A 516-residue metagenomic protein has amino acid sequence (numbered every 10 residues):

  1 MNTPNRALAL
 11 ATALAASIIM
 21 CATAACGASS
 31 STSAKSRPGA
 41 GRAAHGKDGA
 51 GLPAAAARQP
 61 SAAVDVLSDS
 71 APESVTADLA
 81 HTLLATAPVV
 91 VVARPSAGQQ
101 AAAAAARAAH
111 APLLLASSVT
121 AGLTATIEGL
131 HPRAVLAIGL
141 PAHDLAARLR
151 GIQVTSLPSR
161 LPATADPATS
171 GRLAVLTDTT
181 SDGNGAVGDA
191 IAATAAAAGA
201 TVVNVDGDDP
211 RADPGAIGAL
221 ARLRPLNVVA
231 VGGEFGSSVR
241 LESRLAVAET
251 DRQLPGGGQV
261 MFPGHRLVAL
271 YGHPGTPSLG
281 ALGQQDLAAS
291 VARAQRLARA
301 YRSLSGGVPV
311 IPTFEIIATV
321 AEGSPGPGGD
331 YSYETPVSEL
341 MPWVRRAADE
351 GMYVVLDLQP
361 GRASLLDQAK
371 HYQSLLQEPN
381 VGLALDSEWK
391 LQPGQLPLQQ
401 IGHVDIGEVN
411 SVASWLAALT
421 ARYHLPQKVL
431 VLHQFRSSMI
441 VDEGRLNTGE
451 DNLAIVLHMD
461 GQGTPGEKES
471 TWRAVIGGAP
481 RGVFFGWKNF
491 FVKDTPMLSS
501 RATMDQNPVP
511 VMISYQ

Functional and structural regions predicted by a protein language model:
M1-L14: N-terminal export and membrane-targeting signals
C21-A25: C-terminal motif of bacterial Sec signal peptides marking the signal peptidase cleavage site
G27-S29: Bacterial signal peptide processing site
K35-G257, F262: Extracellular glycan-binding segments that recognize GlcNAc-based cell-wall polysaccharides
L176-D178, P210-D213, Q399-Y515: Surface-exposed substrate-engagement region within the catalytic domains of secreted or surface-exposed extracellular
A197-T201, L254-I317, R346: Catalytic domains of carbohydrate-active enzymes, especially glycoside hydrolases
R266-G272, P312-I316, V354-L358, P379-L385 (+4 more regions): Hydrophobic faces of well-ordered beta-strands that scaffold small-molecule active sites in alpha/beta enzyme cores
S305-Y353, R362-E378, G382-A384, L391 (+3 more regions): Chitinase-like catalytic core of GlcNAc-active glycosidases
